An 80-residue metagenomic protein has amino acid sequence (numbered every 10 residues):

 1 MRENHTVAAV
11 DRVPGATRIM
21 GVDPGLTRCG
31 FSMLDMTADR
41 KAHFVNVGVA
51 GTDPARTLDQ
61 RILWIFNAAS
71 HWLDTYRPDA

Functional and structural regions predicted by a protein language model:
M1-A80: Phosphate- and other anionic-substrate recognition elements at nucleic-acid/protein interfaces
